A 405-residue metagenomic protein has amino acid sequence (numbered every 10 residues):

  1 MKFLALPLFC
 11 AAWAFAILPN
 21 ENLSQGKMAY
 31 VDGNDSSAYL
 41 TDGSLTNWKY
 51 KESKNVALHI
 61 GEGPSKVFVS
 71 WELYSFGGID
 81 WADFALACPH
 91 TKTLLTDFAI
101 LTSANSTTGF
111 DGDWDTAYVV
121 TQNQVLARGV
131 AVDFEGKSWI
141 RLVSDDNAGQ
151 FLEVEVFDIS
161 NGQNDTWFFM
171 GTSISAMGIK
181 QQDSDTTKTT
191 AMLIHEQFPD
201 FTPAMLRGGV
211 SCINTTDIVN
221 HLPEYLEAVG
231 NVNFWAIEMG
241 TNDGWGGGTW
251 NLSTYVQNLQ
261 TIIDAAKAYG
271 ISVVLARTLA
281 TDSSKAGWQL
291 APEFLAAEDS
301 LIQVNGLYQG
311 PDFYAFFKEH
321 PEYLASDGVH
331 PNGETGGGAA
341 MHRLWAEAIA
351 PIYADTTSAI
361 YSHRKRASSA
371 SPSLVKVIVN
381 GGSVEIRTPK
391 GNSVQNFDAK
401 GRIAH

Functional and structural regions predicted by a protein language model:
I17-K66, E72-W81, P89-T93, A104-D113 (+3 more regions): Disordered, acidic Ser/Thr/Pro-rich linker "stalks" and the adjacent N-terminal cap of the next globular domain
V31-D32, G77-W81, C88-I159: Trp- and acidic/polar-enriched beta-sheet ligand-binding modules for extracellular glycan and matrix recognition
G136-G208, L222-N231: Serine-esterase "nucleophile elbow" of acetyl-processing enzymes
I179, T215-V256, L279-T281: Oxyanion-hole/transition-state-stabilizing segment in secreted/luminal serine hydrolases and related acyltransferases
E238-N242, I262-L295: Active-site segments of SGNH/GDSL-like serine hydrolases that catalyze O-acetyl group transfer/hydrolysis on lipids
G244, A280-Y361: Catalytic His-Asp segment of secreted/periplasmic serine-dependent ester chemistry enzymes
Y361-H405: C-terminal outer-membrane/trafficking sorting elements
